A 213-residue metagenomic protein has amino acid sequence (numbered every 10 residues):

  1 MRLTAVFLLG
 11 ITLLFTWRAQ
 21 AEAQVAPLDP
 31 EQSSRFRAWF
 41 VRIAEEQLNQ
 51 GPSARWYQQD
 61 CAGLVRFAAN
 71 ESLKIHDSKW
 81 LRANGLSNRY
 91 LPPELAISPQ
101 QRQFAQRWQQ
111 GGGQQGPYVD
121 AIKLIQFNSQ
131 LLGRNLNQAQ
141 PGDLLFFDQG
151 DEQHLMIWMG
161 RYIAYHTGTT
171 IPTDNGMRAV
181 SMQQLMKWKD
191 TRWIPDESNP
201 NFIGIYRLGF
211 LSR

Functional and structural regions predicted by a protein language model:
M1-A5: Positively charged n-region of N-terminal signal peptides that target proteins for export
V6-L14: Bacterial N-terminal signal peptides
T16, S78, L208-S212: Contiguous N-terminal and early-domain "leader" segments and peripheral loops that mark the onset or edge of a domain
W17-Y118: N-terminal capping segments
G63-F67, L155-W158, I163-H166, R178-A179 (+1 more regions): Active-site scaffold segments
S87-T173: ...with weaker cross-activation on analogous glycine-rich loops/strands in unrelated enzymes
H166-T169, G176-R213: Low-complexity, Gly/Ser/Thr/Pro-rich intrinsically disordered linker/tail segments
